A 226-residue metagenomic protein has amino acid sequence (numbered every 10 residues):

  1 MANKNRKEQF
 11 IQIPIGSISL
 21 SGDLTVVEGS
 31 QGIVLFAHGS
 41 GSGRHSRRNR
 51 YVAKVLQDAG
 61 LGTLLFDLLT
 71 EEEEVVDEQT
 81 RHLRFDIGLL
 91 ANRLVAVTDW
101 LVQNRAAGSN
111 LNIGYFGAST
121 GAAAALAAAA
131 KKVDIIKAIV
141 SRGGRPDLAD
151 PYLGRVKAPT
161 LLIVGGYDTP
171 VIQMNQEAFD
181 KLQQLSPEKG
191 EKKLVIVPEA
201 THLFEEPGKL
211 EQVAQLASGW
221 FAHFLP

Functional and structural regions predicted by a protein language model:
F10-N110, G208, Q212: Serine-hydrolase catalytic machinery in alpha/beta-hydrolase-like enzymes
N112-G117, R142: Short beta-strand immediately N-terminal to the catalytic nucleophile in serine-hydrolase-like folds
F116-A125: Gly/Ala-rich beta-loop-alpha elbow adjacent to hydrolase catalytic centers
D134-P146: A conserved short beta-strand
V156, L162-V164: Short beta-strand/loop motif that positions the catalytic acidic residue of the alpha/beta-hydrolase fold
T169-M174: Conserved alpha/beta-hydrolase "acid-adjacent" motif
L182-L203: Catalytic histidine neighborhood in serine/cysteine hydrolases with alpha/beta-hydrolase-type architecture
E205-G219: Post-His helix in hydrolase/transferase enzymes
